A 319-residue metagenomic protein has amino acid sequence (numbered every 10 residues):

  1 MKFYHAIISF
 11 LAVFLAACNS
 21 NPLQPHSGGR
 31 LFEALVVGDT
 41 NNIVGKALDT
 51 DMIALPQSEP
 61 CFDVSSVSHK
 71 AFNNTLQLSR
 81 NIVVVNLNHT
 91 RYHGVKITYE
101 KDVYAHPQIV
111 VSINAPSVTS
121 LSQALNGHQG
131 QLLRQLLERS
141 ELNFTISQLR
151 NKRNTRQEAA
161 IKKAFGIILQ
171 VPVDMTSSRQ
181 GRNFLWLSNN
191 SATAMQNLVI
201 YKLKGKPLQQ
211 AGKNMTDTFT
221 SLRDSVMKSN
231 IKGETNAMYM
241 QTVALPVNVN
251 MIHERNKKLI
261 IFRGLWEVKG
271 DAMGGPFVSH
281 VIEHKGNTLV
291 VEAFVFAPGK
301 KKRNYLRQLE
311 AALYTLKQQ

Functional and structural regions predicted by a protein language model:
K2-S9: Sec-dependent signal peptide recognition, specifically the positively charged N-region followed immediately by
F14-A17: C-terminal motif of bacterial Sec signal peptides marking the signal peptidase cleavage site
S20-Q108, A124: Start-of-domain marker
P22, L35, P172-I231, E267-V268: Secretory pathway targeting signatures of secreted, lumenal, and periplasmic proteins
D39-I43, T119, Q123, D217 (+2 more regions): Soluble non-cytosolic domains of exported or imported proteins
V67-S120, M227-T288, K300-K302: Signature of long, low-cysteine stretches enriched in small and polar/charged residues
Q123-I146, M175, T288-Q319: Surface-exposed amphipathic alpha-helical segments
L136-I167, V173-D174: A surface/extracellular/periplasmic glyco- and lipid-processing/surface-interacting theme
